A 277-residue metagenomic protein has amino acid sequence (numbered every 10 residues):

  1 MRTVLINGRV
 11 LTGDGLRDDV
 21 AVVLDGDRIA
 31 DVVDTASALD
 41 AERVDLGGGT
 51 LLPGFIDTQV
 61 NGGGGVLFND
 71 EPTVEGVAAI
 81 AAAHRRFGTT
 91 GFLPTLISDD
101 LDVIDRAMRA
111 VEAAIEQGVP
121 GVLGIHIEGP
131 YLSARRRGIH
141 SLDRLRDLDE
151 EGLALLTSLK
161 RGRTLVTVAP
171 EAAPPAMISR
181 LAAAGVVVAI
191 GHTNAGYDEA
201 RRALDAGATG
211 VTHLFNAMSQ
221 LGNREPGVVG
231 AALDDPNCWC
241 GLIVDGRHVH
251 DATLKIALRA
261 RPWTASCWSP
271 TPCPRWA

Functional and structural regions predicted by a protein language model:
M1-I6, V10-L52: Histidine-rich, glycine-flanked metal-binding segment
T3-L5, A38-A78, A82: Replace "His-x-His-based motif
G8, V22, D27, G48 (+6 more regions): Divalent metal-coordination and catalytic microenvironments
V60, P170-E171, T193, D245 (+1 more regions): Active-site metal-binding loops of divalent metal-dependent hydrolases
N61-G63, A78-A107, P120-S133, K160-E171 (+4 more regions): Divalent metal-dependent hydrolysis catalytic cores, especially in the metallo-beta-lactamase
V74-E75, A107-A110, D149-E151, R224-V229: Charged helix-capping and loop-helix junction motifs
I127, A134-E150, L155-G227: Divalent metal-binding pocket/active-site signature
E199-A277: Active-site-adjacent C-terminal substructures of enzyme catalytic domains
